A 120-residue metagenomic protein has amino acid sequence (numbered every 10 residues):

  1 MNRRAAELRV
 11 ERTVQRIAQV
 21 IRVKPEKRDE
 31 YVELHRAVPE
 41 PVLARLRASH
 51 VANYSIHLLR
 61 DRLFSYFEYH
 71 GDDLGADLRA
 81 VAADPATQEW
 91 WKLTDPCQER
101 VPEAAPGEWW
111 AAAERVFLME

Functional and structural regions predicted by a protein language model:
N2-T13: Polybasic/polar functional segments that serve as interface/processing modules
R16-R22: Active-site-flanking beta-strand signature of metal-NTP-handling nucleotidyl enzymes and homologous cyclase-like
R22-P25, H35, Y69: Conserved residues at beta->alpha junctions
K27-A52: Short amphipathic alpha-helical segments
R28, S65, L74-A76: Intrinsically disordered, low-complexity acidic/polar segments
L43-F64, E68-D72: Short, glycine- and small/hydrophobic-rich beta-strand elements in well-ordered beta-sheets
S49, H70-W109: An amphipathic, aromatic/His-enriched active-site/gating alpha helix that lines ligand/cofactor pockets
T87, A111-A113, E120: Charge-rich, low-complexity N-terminal segments
